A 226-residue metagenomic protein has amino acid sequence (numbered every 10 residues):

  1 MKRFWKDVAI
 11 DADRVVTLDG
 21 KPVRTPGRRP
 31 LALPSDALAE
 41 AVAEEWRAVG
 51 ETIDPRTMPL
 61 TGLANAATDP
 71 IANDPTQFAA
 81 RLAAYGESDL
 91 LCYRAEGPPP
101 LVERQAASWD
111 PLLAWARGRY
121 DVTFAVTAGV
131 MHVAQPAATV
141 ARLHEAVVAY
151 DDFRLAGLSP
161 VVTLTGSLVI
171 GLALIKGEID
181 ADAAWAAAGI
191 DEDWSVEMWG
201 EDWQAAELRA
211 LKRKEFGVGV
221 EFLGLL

Functional and structural regions predicted by a protein language model:
M1-N73: An N-terminal structural lobe/cap that precedes and organizes the functional/catalytic core across diverse proteins
P30, G97-R104, F153, G157-V161 (+1 more regions): Conserved aromatic-histidine-acidic binding/catalytic patches
A48-E51, R117, D121, L174-I179 (+3 more regions): Generic secondary-structure signature for well-ordered alpha-helical cores
P55-M58, A128, G200: Short coil/turn segments at secondary-structure boundaries
T76-R142: Internal, conserved structured core segments that host functional sites
M131-A205, V218: An internal, amphipathic alpha-helical element
A206-L226: Long, charge-rich low-complexity segments
